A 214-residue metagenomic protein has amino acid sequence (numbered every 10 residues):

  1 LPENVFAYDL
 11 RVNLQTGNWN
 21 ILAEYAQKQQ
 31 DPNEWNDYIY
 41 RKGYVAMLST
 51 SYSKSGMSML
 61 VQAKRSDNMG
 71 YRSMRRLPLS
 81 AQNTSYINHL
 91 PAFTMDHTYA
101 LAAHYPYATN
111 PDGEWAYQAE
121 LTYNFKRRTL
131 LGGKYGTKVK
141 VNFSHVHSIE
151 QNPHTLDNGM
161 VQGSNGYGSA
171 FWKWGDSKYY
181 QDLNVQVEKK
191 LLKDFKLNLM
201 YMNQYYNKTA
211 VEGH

Functional and structural regions predicted by a protein language model:
P2-H214: Exposed, low-structure sequence patches enriched in small/polar residues
